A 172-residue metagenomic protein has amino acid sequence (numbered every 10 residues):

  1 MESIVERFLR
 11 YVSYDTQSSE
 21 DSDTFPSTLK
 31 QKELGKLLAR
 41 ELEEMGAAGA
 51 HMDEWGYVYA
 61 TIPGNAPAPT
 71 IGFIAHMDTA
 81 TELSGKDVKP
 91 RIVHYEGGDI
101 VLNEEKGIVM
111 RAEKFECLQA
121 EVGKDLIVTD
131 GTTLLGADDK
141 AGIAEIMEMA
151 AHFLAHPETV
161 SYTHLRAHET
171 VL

Functional and structural regions predicted by a protein language model:
M1-I4, S27-Q31, G35, D139-G142: Generic structural signal for well-ordered, non-membrane alpha-helical segments in soluble metabolic enzymes
E2-L29, V128: N-terminal capping segment at the start of a domain
V5, L9, K36-A39, I143-A151: Predominant activation on well-ordered alpha-helical scaffold segments within soluble catalytic domains
R10-Q17, E43-A47, A151-S161: Generic secondary-structure signature for well-ordered alpha-helical cores
D23-A68, G72-I74, D78: A non-catalytic alpha/beta surface segment that caps or lines the substrate-entry region of metallo-dependent hydrolase
A68-E158: Active-site metal-coordination/substrate-binding segment of hydrolases, especially metallo-dependent peptidases
H164-L172: Single conserved hydrophobic/aromatic residue that forms the stacking wall/gate of nucleotide- or nucleobase-binding
